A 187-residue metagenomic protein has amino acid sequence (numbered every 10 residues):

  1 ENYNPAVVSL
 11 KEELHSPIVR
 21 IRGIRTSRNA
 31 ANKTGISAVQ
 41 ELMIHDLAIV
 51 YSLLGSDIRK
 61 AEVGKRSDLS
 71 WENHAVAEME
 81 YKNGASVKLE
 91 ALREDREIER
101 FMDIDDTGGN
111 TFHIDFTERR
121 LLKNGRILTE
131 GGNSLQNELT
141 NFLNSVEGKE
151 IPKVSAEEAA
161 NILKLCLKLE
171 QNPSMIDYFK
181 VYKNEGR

Functional and structural regions predicted by a protein language model:
E1-K33: A contiguous active-site-proximal alpha/beta segment in oxidoreductase catalytic domains
Y3-V7, D46-L47, Q136-T140, C166: A general structural signal for well-ordered alpha-helical segments in protein cores
H15-I18, R59, K149-P152: Short helix-loop capping/hinge motifs at secondary-structure junctions, enriched in acidic/polar residues
R20-T26, E62-G64, L128-T129: Short amphipathic
R28-E97, E157-K164: Rossmann-like dinucleotide-binding domain that binds NAD(P)(H)
R66-E72, K82-L143, P152-S155: NAD(P)-dinucleotide binding in Rossmann-like oxidoreductases
K82, L143-R187: C-terminal helix-rich "cap/oligomerization" subdomain common to oxidoreductases
